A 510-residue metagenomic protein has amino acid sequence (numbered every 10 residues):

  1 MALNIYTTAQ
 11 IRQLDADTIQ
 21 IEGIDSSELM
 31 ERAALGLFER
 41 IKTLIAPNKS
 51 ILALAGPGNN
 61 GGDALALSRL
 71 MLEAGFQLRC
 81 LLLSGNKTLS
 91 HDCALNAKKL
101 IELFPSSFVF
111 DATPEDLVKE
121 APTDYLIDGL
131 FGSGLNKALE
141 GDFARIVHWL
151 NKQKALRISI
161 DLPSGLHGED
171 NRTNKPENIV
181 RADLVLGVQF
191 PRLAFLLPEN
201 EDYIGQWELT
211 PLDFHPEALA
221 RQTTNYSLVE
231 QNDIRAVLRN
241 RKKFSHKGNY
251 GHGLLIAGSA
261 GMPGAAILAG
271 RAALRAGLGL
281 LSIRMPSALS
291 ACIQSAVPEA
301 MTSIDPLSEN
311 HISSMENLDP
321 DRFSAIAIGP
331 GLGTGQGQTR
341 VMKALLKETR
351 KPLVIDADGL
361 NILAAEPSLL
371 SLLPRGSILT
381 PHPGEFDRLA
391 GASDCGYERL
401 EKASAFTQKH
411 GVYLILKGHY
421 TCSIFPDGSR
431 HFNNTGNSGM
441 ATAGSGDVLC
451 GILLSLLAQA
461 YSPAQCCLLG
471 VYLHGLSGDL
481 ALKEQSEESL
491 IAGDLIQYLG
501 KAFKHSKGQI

Functional and structural regions predicted by a protein language model:
A2-L83, S90, A94, L184 (+4 more regions): Small-residue (G/A/S/T)-rich helix-start motifs and N-terminal tracts that mark the onset
F104, K152-A155, K409-V412: A structural motif corresponding to the C-terminal end of an alpha-helix and its immediate exit/capping segment
S107-A121, S313-L318: Short acidic low-complexity segments
P114-E115, L162-G168, L193, E309-N310 (+1 more regions): Short acidic loop-to-helix transition motifs that present clustered carboxylates
P114-L117, P122-A138, I326-G333: Glycine-rich phosphate-binding loop
E120-D124, I179, P320-D321, L346: A short, aliphatic-rich alpha-helical micro-motif
T123-Y125, L130-T224: Internal gly/pro-rich beta-alpha loop/helix module that stabilizes soluble enzyme cofactors or their anionic handles
